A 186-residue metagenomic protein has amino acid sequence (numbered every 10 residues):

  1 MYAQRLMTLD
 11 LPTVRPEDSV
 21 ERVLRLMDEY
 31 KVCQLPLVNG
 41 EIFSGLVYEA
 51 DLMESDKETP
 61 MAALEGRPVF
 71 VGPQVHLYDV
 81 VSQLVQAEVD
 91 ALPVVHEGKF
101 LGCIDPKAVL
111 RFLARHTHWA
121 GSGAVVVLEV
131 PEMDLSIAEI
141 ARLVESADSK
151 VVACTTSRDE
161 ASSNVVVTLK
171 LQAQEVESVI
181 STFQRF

Functional and structural regions predicted by a protein language model:
M1-L26, L37-V38, F43-Y48, M53-Q83 (+4 more regions): Bateman/CBS regulatory modules and CBS-like beta-alpha motifs in cytosolic regions of diverse proteins
D28, V85, A114, V144-D148 (+1 more regions): Signal for well-folded cores of large energy- and translation-related assemblies
C33, D90, K150: Short acidic/polar active-site loop segments enriched in Thr and Asp
A50-L52, E65, V109, V166-K170: Short low-complexity, flexible loop/linker segments enriched in glycine and/or proline with clustered acidic
E54, V109-R111, V176-E177: Short, charged/polar, Gly/Pro-enriched secondary-structure boundary elements
V80, L113-R115: Short beta-alpha junctions and helix-cap segments that line functional grooves
C103-P106: Hydrophobic, helix-rich cores of sensory/ligand-binding and other regulatory modules that couple small-molecule
G121-F186: A conserved regulatory-domain signal marking ACT and ACT-like small-molecule sensing domains and adjacent regulatory
